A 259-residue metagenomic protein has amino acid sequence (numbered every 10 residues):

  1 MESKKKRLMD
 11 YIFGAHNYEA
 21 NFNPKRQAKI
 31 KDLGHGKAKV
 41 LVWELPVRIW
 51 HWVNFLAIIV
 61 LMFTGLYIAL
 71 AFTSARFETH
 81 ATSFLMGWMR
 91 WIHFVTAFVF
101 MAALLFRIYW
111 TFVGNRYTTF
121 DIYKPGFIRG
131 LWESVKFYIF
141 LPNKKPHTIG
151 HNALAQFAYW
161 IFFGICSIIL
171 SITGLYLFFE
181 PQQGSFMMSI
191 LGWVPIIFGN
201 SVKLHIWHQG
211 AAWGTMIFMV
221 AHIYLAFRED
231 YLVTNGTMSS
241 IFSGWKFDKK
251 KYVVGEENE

Functional and structural regions predicted by a protein language model:
M1-E259: Membrane-embedded alpha-helical bundles that constitute the cytochrome b-like, heme-associated redox core of multi-pass
